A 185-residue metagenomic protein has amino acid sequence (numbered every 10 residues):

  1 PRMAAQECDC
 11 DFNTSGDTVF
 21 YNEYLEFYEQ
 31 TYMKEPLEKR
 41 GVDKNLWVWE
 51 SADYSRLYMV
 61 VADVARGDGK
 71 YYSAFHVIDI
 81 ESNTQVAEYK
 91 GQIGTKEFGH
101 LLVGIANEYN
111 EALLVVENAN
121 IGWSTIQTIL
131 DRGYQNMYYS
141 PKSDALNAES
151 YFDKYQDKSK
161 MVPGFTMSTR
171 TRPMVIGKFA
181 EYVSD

Functional and structural regions predicted by a protein language model:
P1-F152, M161, T169, P173-G177 (+1 more regions): RNase H-like, metal-dependent nuclease domains and their acidic two-metal-ion catalytic environment used
Q156-K158: Luminal/periplasmic acceptor-recognition loop/helix of membrane-associated glycosyltransferases
G164: Extracytoplasmic catalytic/substrate-binding loops of multi-pass membrane glycan-assembly enzymes
